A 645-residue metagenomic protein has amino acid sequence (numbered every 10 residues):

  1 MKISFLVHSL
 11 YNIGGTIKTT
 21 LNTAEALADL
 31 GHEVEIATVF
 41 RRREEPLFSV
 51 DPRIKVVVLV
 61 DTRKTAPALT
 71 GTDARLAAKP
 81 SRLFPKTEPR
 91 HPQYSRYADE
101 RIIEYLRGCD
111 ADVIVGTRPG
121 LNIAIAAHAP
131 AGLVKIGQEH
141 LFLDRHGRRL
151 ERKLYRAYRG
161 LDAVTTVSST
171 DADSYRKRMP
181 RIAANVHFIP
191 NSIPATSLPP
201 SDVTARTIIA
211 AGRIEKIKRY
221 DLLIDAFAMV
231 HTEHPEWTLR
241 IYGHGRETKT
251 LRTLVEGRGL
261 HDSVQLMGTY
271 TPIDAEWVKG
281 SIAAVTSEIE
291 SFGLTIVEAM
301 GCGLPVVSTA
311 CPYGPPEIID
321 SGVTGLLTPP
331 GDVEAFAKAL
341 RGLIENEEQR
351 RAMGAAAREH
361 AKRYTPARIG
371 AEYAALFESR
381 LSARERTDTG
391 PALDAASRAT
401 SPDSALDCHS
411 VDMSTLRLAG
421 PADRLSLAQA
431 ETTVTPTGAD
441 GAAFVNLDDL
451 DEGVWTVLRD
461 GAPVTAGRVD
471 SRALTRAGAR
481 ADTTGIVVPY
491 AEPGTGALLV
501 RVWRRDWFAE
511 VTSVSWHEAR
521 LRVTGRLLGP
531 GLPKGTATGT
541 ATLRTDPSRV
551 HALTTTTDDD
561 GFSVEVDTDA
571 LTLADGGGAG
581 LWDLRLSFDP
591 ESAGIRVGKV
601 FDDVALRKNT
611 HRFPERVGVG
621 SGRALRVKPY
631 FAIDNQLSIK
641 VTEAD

Functional and structural regions predicted by a protein language model:
V7-I13, A26, L30-P89: N-terminal strand-loop element at the rim of the active site of nucleotide-sugar-dependent glycosyltransferases
I17-N22, R206, A210-T232, R246-T253 (+1 more regions): A conserved mid-protein helix/loop that constitutes part of the nucleotide-sugar donor-binding site
T170, S192: Carbohydrate-associated surface elements
T269, E288: Aromatic "clamp/platform" in nucleotide-sugar-dependent glycosyltransferases that forms part of the donor/acceptor
P305-T309: Short hydrophobic beta-strand element within catalytic cores of glycosyltransferases and related nucleotide-activated
D320-G322, L326-V333, G342-E347, K362: Conserved acidic donor-binding segment of nucleotide-sugar-dependent glycosyltransferases
A335, G342, Q349-R363, E372-A375: A short, well-ordered alpha-helix in the C-terminal region of glycosyltransferases
A383-D645: Basic, ligand-binding patches in group-transfer machinery, especially extracytoplasmic/periplasmic segments
